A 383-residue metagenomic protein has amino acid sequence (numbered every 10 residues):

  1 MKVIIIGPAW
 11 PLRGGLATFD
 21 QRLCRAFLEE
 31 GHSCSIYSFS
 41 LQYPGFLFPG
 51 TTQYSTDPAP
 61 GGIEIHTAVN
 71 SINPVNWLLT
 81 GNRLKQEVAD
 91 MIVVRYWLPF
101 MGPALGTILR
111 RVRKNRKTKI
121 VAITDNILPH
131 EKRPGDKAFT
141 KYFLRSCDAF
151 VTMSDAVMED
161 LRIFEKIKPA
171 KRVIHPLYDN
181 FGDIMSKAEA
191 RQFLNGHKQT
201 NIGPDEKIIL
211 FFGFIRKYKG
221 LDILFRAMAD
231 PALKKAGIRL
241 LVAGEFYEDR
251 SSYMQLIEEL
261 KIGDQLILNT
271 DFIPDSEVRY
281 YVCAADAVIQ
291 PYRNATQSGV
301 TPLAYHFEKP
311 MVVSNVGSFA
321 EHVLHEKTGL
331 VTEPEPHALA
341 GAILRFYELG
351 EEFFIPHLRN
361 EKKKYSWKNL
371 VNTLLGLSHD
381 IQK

Functional and structural regions predicted by a protein language model:
G7-R13, R25-V88, V157, R162 (+2 more regions): N-terminal strand-loop element at the rim of the active site of nucleotide-sugar-dependent glycosyltransferases
F39-Y43, F212, G237-M254, D271: Glycosyltransferase donor-sugar binding loop
G182-I202: A short helix/loop element that forms part of the nucleotide-sugar donor recognition site in Leloir-type
N201-K219, F225-M228, L240-L241: Conserved donor-binding/catalytic core segment of Leloir-type glycosyltransferases
S251-S276: Nucleotide-activated donor-binding/catalytic signature segment of Leloir-type glycosyltransferases, i.e., the conserved
Y280-T296, K309: Acidic donor-binding loop of glycosyltransferase active sites
Y305, P310-S314, V323: Short hydrophobic beta-strand element within catalytic cores of glycosyltransferases and related nucleotide-activated
H325-E326, L330-H337, I343-G350: Conserved acidic donor-binding segment of nucleotide-sugar-dependent glycosyltransferases
